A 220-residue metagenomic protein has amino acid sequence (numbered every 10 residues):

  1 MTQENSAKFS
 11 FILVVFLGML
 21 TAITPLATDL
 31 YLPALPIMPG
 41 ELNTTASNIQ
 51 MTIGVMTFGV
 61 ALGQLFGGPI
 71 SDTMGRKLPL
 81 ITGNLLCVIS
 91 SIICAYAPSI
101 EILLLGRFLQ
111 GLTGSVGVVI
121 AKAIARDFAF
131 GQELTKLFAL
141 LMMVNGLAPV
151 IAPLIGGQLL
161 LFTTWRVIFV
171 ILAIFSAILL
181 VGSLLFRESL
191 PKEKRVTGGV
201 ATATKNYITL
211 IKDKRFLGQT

Functional and structural regions predicted by a protein language model:
S10-F11, Y96-G106: Helix-loop junctions at membrane interfaces in 12-TM secondary transporters
I12-A46: Extracytoplasmic
D29, T57-L65, P149-V150: Residue-level signature of mid-helix packing/kink "hotspots" within the transmembrane helices of 12-pass Major
L62-E101: Conserved MFS/SLC helix-loop-helix module at the cytosolic interface between two early adjacent transmembrane helices
S90-A95, G106, Q110, R126 (+1 more regions): MFS-fold secondary transporters
P98, I102, A139-L184: Helix-loop-helix hairpin linking two adjacent transmembrane segments in secondary transporters
G106-L147: Cytoplasmic helix-loop-helix junction between adjacent transmembrane helices in 12-TM secondary transporters
L184-I208: Flexible cytoplasmic inter-helical loops of multi-pass small-molecule transporters
